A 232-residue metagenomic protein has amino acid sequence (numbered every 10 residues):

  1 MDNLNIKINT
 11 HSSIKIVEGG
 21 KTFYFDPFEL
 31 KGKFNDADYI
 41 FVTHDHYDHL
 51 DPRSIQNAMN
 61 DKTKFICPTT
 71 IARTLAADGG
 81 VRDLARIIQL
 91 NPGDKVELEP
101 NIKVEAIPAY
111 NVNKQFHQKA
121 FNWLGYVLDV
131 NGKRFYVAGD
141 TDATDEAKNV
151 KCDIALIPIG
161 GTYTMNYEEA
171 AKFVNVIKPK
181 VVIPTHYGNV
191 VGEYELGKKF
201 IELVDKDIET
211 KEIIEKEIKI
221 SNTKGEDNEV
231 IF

Functional and structural regions predicted by a protein language model:
M1-N35, Q89-K151, M165, E215-F232: Core dinuclear metal-dependent hydrolase active-site scaffold
K7, G79-L98, K148, A171 (+2 more regions): Binuclear metal-ion centers of metallo-dependent hydrolases, dominated by the metallo-beta-lactamase
T22-F23, Y39, I154, V181: Short, Asp-centered acidic motifs that coordinate Mg2+ and/or phosphate in catalytic or ligand-binding sites
F28-T74, K151-L156: Active-site metal-binding motif and surrounding structural segment of the metallo-beta-lactamase
E29-L30, H46-Y47, T70-A72, N91-K95 (+2 more regions): Short, acidic/turn-prone active-site loops that include or flank metal/cofactor- and phosphate-binding residues
F41-V42, E105-A109, I157, P184: Redox-cofactor binding/interface segments in oxidoreductases and associated redox assembly factors
V127-K180, P184-Y194: Metallo-beta-lactamase
